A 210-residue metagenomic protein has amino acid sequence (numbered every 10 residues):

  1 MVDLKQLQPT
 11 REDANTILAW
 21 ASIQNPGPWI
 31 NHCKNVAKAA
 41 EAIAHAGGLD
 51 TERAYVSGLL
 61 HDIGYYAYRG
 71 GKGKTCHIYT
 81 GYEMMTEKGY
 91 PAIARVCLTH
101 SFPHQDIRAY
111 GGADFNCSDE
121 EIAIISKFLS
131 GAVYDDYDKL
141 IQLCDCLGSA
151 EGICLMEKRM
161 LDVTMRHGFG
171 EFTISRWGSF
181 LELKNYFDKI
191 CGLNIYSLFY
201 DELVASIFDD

Functional and structural regions predicted by a protein language model:
V2-R11, C33: Conserved N-terminal diphosphate/IPP-binding helix and adjacent helical/loop segment of trans-prenyltransferase domains
T10-N25: Generic N-terminal amphipathic, Lys/Arg-enriched alpha-helix
A19-I23, H45-V163: Divalent metal-dependent catalytic cores for phosphoryl transfer on phosphate-bearing substrates
G27-I30: A short, charge-rich alpha-helical start-of-domain segment used by transcription regulators
I43-A46, I190: Change "in soluble alpha/beta enzymes" to "in soluble alpha/beta proteins
G170-D210: Charged phosphate-binding loop/patch that engages nucleotide di/tri-phosphates or the phosphate backbone of nucleic
